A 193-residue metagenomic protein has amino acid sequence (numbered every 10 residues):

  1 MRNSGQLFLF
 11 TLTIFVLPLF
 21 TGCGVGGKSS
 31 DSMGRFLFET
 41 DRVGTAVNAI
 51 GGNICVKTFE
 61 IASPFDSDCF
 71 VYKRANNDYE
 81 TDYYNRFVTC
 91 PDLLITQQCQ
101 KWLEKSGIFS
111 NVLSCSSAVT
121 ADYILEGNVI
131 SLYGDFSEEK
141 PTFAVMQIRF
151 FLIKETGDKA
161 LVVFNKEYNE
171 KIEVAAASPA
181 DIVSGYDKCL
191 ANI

Functional and structural regions predicted by a protein language model:
M1-G22: Sec-dependent bacterial lipoprotein signal peptides
G22-L93: A structural "domain/chain start" motif
G24-V47, S106-K159, A175-A176: Surface-exposed short loop/turn segments
N53-T58, V71, I124-N128, V145-F151 (+1 more regions): Soluble periplasmic/extracytoplasmic beta-strand elements of cell-envelope proteins
E60-S63, I95-Q98, W102-G107, Y133-F136: Sec/Tat-exported extracytoplasmic proteins
D78-R86, T156-N192: Short secondary-structure boundary motifs at beta->alpha junctions and helix caps
D92, T96-Q100, D187-L190: Extracytoplasmic/secreted envelope proteins and their assembly/folding machinery, especially bacterial periplasmic
